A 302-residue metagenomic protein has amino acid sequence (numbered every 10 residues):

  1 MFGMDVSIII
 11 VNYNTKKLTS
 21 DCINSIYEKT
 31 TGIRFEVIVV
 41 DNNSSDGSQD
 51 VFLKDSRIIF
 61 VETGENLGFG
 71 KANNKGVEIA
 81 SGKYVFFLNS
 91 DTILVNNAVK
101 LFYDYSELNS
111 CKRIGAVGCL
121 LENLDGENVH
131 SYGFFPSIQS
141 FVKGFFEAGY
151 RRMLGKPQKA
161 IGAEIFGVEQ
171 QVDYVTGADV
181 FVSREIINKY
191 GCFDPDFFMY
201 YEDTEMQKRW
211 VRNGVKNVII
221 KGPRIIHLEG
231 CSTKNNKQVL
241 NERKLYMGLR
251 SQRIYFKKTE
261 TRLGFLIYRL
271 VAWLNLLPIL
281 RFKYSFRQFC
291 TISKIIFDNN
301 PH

Functional and structural regions predicted by a protein language model:
N24-R34: Short, acidic, metal-binding catalytic loop of nucleotide-sugar glycosyltransferases
S25, D41-D50, E65, V95: A conserved acidic beta->alpha catalytic loop
E62-A80: Glycine-rich, basic loop-to-helix element that forms the pyrophosphate-binding segment of sugar-nucleotide handling
V85: Short aromatic/hydrophobic "clamp" motif used to bind/position activated sugar donors
N96-Y132: Conserved donor NDP-sugar-binding/catalytic core segment of glycosyltransferases
P136-V172: Short, flexible, basic/aromatic active-site loop/helix in glycosyltransferases
I165-G167, D173-C192, D196-R224: A short, conserved alpha-helix in the catalytic core of glycosyltransferases
N241-R253, K257, T261-H302: Non-catalytic, C-terminal membrane-associated alpha-helical segments of glycosyltransferases
